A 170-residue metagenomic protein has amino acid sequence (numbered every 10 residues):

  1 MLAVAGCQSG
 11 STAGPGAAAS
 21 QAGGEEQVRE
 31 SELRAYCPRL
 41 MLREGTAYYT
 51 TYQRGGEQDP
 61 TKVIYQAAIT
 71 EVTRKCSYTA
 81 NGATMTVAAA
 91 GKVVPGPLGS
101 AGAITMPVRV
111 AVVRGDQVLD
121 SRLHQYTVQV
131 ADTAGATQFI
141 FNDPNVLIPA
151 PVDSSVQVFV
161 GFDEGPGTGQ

Functional and structural regions predicted by a protein language model:
A3-G6: C-terminal motif of bacterial Sec signal peptides marking the signal peptidase cleavage site
Q8-T12: Bacterial signal peptide processing site
G16-E44: Post-signal peptide N-terminal segment of mature Sec-exported envelope proteins
R39-Y78: Transition segment at domain starts
Q66-L119: Mid-length scaffold segments of soluble, non-membrane domains
R109-V112, V118-Q170: Helix-rich interaction surfaces within compact, conserved domain-sized segments that mediate assembly or partner
